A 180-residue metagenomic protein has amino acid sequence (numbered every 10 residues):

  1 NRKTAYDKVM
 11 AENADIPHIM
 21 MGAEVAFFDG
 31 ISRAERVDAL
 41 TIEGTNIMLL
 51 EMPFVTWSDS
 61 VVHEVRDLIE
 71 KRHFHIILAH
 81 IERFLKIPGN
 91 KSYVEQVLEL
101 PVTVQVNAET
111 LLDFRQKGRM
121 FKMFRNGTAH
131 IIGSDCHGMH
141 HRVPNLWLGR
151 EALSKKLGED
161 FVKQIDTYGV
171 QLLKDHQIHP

Functional and structural regions predicted by a protein language model:
N1-Q105: Extended substrate/RNA-proximal surfaces in nucleic-acid metabolism proteins
A26-F28, R83-I87, L111-F114, H137-R142: Active-site environment of divalent metal-dependent phosphoester hydrolases
M52, A108, C136: Short glycine-centered, acidic/aromatic-flanked micro-motifs in structured strand/loop junctions that mark active-site
I81, L98, E109, V143 (+1 more regions): Active-site-adjacent betaalpha module
T128-P144: Short acidic/histidine-rich active-site segments
M139, W147-L148, A152: A hydrophobic, small-residue-rich beta->alpha segment in the mid-to-C-terminal subdomain of diverse proteins
R150-P180: Mid-to-C-terminal alpha-helical segments outside catalytic/metal-binding sites
